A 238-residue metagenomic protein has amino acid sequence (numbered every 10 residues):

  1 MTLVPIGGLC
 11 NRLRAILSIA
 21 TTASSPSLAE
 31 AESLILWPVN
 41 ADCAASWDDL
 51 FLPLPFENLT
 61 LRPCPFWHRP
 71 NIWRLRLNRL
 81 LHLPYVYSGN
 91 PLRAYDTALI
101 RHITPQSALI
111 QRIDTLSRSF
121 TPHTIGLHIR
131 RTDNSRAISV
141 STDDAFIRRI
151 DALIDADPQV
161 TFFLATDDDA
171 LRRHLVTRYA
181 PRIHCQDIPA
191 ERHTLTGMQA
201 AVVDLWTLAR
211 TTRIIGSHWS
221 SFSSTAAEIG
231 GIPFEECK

Functional and structural regions predicted by a protein language model:
M1-I6, S27-L28, I35-L36, P122-D133 (+2 more regions): Short hydrophobic beta-strand segments
M1-T60, S223: Active-site and donor-binding regions of nucleotide-sugar-utilizing enzymes
T2, N40-D157: Secretory-pathway luminal glycosyltransferase catalytic domains
L3-N11, I138, F163, Q199: Conserved aromatic-histidine-acidic binding/catalytic patches
L13-R14, C43-D49, A137-I138, R172-T177 (+1 more regions): A short acidic (Asp/Glu
T21-S33, P55-L59, A152-T161, T177-Q186 (+1 more regions): Structural alpha-beta junctions
S25-V39, S217-H218, I229-K238: Gly/Pro- and small hydrophobic-enriched strand-loop and loop-to-helix capping segments that sit at the rims
V160-E236: Donor-binding and catalytic core of enzymes assembling or modifying cell-surface/extracellular glycoconjugates
